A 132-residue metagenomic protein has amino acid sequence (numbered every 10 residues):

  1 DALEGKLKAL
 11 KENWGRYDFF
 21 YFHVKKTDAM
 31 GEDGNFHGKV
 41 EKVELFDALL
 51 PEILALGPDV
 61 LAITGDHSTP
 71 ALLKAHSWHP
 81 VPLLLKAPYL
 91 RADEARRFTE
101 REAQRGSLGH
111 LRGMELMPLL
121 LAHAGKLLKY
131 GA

Functional and structural regions predicted by a protein language model:
D1-A132: Feature captures the catalytic ectodomains and active-site-proximal regions of enzymes that hydrolyze or transfer
